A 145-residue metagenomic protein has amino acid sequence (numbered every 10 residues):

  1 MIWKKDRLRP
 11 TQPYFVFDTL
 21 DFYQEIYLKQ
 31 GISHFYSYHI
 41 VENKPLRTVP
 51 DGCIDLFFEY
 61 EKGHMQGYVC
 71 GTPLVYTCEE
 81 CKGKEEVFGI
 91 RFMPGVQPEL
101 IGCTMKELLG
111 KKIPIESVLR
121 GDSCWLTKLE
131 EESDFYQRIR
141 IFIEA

Functional and structural regions predicted by a protein language model:
M1-A145: Alpha-helical bundle regulatory/interaction domains
